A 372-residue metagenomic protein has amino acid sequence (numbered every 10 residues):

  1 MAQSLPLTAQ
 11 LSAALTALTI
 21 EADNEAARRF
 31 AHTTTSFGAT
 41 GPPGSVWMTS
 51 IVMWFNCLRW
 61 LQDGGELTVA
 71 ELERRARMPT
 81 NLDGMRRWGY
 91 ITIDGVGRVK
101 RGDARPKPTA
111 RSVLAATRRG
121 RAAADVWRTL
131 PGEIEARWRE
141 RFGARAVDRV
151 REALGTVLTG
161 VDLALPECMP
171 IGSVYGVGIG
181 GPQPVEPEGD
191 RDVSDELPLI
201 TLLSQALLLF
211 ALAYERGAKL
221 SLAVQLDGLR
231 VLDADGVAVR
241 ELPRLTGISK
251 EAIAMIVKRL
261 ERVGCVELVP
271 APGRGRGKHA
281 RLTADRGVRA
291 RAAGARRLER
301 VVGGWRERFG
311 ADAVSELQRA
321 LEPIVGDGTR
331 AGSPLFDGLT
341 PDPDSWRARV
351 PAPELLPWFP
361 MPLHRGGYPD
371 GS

Functional and structural regions predicted by a protein language model:
M1-A9, A31-S45, T129, R145-T201 (+1 more regions): C-terminal regulatory/oligomerization modules of transcriptional regulators
S4-A13, L72-R77: Generic detector of contiguous secondary-structure segments
L7, T49-M53, C57, S112 (+8 more regions): N-terminal positioning helix adjacent to the helix-turn-helix/winged-helix DNA-binding module
T8-L15, T19-A26, F30, A124-F142 (+6 more regions): Hydrophobic alpha-helical core bundles mediating ligand binding, dimerization, or RNAP-core interactions
L11, Q62, R137-E140, L203 (+3 more regions): Short, flexible active-site loop motifs that bind/organize anionic cofactors or intermediates
A14, R119, A206, A234 (+2 more regions): Structured loop/turn residues at secondary-structure junctions
I20-P108, T159, P166, A211-A252 (+6 more regions): N-terminal helix-turn-helix DNA-binding core of bacterial DNA-binding proteins
D83-E152, T156-T159, K258-S315: Charged, amphipathic alpha-helical coiled-coil/dimerization segments
